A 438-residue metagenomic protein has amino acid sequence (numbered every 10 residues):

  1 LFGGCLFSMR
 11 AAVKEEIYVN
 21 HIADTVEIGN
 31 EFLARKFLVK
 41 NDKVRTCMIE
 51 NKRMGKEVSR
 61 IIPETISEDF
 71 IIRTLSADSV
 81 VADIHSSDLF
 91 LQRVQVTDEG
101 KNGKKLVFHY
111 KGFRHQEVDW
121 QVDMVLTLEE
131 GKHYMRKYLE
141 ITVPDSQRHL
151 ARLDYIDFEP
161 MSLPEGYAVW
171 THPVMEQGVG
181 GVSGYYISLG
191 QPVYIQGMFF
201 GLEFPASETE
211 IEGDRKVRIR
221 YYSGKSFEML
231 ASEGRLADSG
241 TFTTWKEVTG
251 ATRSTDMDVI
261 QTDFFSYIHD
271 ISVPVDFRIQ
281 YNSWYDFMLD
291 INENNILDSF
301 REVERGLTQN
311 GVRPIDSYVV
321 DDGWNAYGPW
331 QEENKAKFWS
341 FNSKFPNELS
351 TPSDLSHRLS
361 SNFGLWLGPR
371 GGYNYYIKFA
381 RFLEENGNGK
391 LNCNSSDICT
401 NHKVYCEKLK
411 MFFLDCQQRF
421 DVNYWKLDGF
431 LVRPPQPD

Functional and structural regions predicted by a protein language model:
L1-E15: Bacterial Sec-dependent N-terminal signal peptides
A23-Q116: Acidic-aromatic substrate-binding/catalytic surfaces of carbohydrate-active enzymes
F32, K36-L38, I49, E64-I66 (+1 more regions): Carbohydrate-recognition beta-sandwich/jelly-roll modules in extracellular/periplasmic carbohydrate-active proteins
P274-F277, S317-V319, G323-P352, Y376-V404 (+1 more regions): Aromatic- and acidic-residue-enriched carbohydrate-binding clefts of CAZyme catalytic domains
F277-R278, Y285-L289, E293-N294, N362-F420: Active-site-adjacent "subsite" loops/lids of carbohydrate-active enzymes
F277-Y281, D316-V320, F363-L367, W425-L427: Hydrophobic faces of well-ordered beta-strands that scaffold small-molecule active sites in alpha/beta enzyme cores
E304, S350-S360, G368: Surface-exposed amphipathic alpha-helices with a cationic face
R313-W324, K410-P437: Active-site groove signature of glycoside hydrolases
